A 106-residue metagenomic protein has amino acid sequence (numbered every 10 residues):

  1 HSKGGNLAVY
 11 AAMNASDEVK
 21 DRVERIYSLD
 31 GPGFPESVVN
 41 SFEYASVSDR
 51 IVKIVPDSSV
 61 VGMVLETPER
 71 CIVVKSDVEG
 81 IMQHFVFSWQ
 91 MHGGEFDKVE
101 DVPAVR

Functional and structural regions predicted by a protein language model:
H1-G4, A8: Gly/Ala-rich beta-loop-alpha elbow adjacent to hydrolase catalytic centers
A8-D17: Short glycine-enriched nucleophile-adjacent loop and the immediately C-terminal alpha-helix near the catalytic center
S16-R106: Alpha/beta hydrolase fold serine-hydrolase catalytic domain that processes acyl esters and thioesters
